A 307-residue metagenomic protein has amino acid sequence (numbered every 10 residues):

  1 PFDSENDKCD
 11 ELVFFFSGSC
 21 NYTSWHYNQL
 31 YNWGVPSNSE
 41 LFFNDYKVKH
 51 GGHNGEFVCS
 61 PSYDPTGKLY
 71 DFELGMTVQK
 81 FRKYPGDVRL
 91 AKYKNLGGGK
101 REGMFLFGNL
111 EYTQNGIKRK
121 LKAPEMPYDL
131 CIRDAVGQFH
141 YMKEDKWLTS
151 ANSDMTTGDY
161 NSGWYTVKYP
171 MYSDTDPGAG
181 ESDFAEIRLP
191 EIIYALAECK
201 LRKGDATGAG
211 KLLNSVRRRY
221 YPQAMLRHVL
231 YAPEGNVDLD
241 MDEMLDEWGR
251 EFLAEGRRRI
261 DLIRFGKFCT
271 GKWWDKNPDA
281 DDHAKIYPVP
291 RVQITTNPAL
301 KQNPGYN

Functional and structural regions predicted by a protein language model:
P1-A135: An aromatic- and glycine-enriched ligand-binding surface/loop that stacks and positions planar moieties
P1-C59, P170, D176-L189, K200 (+3 more regions): Long, intrinsically disordered, low-complexity segments
K83-R218: C-terminal substrate/ligand-recognition segments
